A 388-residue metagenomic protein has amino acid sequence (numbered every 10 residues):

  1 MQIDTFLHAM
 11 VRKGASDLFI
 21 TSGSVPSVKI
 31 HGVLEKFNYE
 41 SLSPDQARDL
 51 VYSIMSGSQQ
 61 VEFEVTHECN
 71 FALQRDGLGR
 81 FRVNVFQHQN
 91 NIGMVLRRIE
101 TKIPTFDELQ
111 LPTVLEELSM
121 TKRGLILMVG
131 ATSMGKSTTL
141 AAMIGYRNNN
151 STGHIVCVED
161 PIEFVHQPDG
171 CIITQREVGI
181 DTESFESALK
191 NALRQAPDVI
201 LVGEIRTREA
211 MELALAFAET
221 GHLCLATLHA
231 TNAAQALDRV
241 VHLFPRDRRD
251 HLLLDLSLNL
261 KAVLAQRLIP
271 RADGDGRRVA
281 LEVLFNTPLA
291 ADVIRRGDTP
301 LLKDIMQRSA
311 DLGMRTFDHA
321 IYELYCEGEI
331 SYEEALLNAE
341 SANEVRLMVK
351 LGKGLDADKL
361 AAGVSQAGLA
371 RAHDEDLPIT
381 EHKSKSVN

Functional and structural regions predicted by a protein language model:
M1-N388: Short, flexible helix-loop junctions that flank or precede catalytic/ligand sites
